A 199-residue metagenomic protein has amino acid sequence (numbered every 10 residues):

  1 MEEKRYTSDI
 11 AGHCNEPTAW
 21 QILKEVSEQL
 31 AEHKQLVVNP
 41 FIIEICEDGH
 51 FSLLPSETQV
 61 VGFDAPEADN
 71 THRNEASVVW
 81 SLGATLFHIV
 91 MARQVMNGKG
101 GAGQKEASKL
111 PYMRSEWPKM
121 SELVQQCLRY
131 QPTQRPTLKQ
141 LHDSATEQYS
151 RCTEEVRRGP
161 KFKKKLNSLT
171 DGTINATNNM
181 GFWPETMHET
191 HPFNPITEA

Functional and structural regions predicted by a protein language model:
S8-Q21: Activation segment of protein kinase catalytic domains, centered on the conserved DFG
V26-V37: Protein kinase catalytic-loop region centered on the HRD/HxD motif
E67-A76: Conserved end of the kinase activation segment
M91-V95: Structural helix C-cap motif within protein kinase domains
S115-L128: Conserved C-terminal C-lobe helix
Y130-E155: Terminal C-lobe "cap" of eukaryotic-type protein kinase domains
T153-A199: Regulatory extensions appended to serine/threonine kinase catalytic cores
